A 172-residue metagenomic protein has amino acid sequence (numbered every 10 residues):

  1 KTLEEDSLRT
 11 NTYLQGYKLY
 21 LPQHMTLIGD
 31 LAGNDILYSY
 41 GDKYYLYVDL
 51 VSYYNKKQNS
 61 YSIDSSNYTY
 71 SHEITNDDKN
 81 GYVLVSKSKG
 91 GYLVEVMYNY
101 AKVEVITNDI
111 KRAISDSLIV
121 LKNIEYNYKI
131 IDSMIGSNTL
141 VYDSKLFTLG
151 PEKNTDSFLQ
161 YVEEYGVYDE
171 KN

Functional and structural regions predicted by a protein language model:
K1-L31: N-terminal "mature-domain start" segment
M25, Y68-T69, I124: Short glycine-aromatic motifs
G29-D116, I130: Conserved polar/disulfide-associated segments of primarily extracytoplasmic proteins
V103-N172: Surface-exposed amphipathic alpha-helical segments
